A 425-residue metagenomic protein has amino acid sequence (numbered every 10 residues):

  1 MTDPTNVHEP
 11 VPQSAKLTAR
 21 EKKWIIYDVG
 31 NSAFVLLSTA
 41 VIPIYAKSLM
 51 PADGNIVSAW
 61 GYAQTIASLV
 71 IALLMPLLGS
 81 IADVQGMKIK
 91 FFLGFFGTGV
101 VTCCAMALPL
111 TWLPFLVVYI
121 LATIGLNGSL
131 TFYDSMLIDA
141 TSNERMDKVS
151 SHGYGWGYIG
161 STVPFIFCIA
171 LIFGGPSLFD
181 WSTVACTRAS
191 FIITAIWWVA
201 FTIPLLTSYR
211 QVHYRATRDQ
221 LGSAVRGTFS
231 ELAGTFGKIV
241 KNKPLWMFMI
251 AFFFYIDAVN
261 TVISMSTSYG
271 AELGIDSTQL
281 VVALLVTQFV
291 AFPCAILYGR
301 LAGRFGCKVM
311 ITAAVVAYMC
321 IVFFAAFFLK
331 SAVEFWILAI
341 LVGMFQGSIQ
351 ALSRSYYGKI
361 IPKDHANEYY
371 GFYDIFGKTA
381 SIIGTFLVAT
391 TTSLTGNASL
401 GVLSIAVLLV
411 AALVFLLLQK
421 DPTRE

Functional and structural regions predicted by a protein language model:
D3-E21, Y209-M249: Juxtamembrane intracellular "pre-TM" segments in multi-pass secondary transporters
V11-S68, P244-A283: Helix-loop boundary and gating motifs at the non-cytosolic
L73-M87, P293-C307, T392: Helix-to-loop junctions at the C-terminal end of transmembrane segments in multipass secondary transporters
K90-A105, V309-F324: Structural signature of the two symmetry-related core transmembrane helices
T102, L113-S129, E334-S348: Hydrophobic core of transmembrane alpha-helices in multi-pass small-molecule transporters, especially MFS/SLC-type
S150-I172, D374-G384: Glycine-rich segments within core transmembrane alpha-helices of 12-TM secondary carriers
I172-I196, T390-L409: A membrane-interface helix-boundary motif in multi-pass transporters
W197-S208, L403-E425: Multi-pass alpha-helical transporter architecture, strongest for 12-TM Major Facilitator/SLC carriers used
